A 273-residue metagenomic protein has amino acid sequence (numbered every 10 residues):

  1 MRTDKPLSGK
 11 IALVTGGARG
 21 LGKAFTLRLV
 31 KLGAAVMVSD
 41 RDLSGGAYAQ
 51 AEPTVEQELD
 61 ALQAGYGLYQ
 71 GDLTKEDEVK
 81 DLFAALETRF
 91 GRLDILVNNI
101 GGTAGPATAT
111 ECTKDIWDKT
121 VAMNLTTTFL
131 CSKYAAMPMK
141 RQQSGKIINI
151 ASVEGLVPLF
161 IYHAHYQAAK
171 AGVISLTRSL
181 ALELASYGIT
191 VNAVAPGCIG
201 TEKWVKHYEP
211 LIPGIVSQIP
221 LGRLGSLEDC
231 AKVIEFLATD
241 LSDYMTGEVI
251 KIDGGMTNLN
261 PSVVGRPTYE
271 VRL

Functional and structural regions predicted by a protein language model:
M1-F90, A104-A107, D115-I116, L273: Short-chain dehydrogenase/reductase
R2-D4, V157, E235, T246-L273: Short C-terminal tail/terminal secondary-structure segment of NAD(P)H-dependent dehydrogenase/reductase domains
A47-A51, Y162, S186, A193-I219 (+1 more regions): A glycine/serine/threonine-rich, flexible loop-to-helix segment that serves as the NAD(P) cofactor-binding "lid"
T103, I148-G172, T177-S186, C198: Catalytic loop of short-chain dehydrogenase/reductase
A107-A109, T113-V121, W204, I215: Substrate-binding pocket helix/loop in short-chain dehydrogenase/reductase
M137, L182-E183, D243: Alpha-helical segment proximal to the catalytic Tyr-Lys
A185, T190, M245-G247: Short, small/polar-rich loop/turn modules that mediate ligand/substrate recognition or access, typified
